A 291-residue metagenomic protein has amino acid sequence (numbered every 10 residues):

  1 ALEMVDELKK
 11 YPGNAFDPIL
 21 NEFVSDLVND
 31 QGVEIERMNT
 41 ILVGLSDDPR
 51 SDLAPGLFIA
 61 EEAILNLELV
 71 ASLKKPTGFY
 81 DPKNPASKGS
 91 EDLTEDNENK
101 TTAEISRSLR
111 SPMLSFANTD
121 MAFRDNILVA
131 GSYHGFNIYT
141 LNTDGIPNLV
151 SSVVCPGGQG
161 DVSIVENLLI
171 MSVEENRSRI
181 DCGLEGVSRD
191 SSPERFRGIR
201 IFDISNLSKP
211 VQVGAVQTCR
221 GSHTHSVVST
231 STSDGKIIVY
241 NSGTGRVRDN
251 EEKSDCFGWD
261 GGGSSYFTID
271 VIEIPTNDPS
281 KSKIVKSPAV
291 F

Functional and structural regions predicted by a protein language model:
A1-S46: All-alpha RGS (Regulator of G-protein Signaling) helical domain and cognate RGS-like helical scaffolds
D47-F291: Feature marking well-ordered beta-strand scaffolds used for ligand recognition
